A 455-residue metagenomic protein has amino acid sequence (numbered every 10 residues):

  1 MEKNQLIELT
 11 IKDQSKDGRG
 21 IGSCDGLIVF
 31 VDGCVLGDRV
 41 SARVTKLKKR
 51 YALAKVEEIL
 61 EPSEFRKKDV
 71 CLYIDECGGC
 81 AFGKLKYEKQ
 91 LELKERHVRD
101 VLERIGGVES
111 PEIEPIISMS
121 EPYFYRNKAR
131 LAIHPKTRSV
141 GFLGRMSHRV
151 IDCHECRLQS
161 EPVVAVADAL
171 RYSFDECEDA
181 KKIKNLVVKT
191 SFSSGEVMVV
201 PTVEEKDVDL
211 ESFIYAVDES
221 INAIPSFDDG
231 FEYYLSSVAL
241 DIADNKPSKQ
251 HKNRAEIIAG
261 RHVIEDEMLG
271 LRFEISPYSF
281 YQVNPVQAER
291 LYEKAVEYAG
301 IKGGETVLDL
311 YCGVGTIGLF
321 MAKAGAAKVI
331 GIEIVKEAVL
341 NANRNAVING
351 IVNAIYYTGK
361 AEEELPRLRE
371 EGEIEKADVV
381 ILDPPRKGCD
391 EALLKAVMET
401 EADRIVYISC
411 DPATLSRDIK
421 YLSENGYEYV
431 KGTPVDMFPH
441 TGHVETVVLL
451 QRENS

Functional and structural regions predicted by a protein language model:
M1-D69, Y73, E363: Terminal RNA-binding accessory module
E2-E8, K16, E205-S455: Rossmann-like S-adenosyl-L-methionine
G20-D25, G141-R145, V200, A342: Short, acidic/hydrophobic/Gly-rich beta-strand patch recurrent on exposed beta strands that often constitutes part
G22, G37, C80, L186 (+1 more regions): Residue-level signal for inorganic ion chemistry
C34, R43-L47, A132-H134, K189-S193 (+1 more regions): Short beta-strand micro-motifs enriched in acidic
S41-R43, R130, L308: Hydrophobic beta-strand signal
E57-D69, D75-K181, F192-S193: Extended interfacial segments that mediate partner engagement and assembly in macromolecular machines
V150-K184, T190-F192, E205-S237, K246: Internal alpha/beta scaffold segment
